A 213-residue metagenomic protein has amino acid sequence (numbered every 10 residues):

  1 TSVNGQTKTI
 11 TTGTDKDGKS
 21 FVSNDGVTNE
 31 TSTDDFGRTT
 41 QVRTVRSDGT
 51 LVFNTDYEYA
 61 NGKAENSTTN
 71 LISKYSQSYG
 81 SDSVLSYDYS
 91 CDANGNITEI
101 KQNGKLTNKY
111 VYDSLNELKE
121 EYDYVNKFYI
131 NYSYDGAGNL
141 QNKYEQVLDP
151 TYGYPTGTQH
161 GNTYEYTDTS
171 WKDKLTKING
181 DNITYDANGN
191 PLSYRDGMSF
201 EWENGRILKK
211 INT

Functional and structural regions predicted by a protein language model:
T1-T213: Acidic/glycine-rich beta-solenoid
